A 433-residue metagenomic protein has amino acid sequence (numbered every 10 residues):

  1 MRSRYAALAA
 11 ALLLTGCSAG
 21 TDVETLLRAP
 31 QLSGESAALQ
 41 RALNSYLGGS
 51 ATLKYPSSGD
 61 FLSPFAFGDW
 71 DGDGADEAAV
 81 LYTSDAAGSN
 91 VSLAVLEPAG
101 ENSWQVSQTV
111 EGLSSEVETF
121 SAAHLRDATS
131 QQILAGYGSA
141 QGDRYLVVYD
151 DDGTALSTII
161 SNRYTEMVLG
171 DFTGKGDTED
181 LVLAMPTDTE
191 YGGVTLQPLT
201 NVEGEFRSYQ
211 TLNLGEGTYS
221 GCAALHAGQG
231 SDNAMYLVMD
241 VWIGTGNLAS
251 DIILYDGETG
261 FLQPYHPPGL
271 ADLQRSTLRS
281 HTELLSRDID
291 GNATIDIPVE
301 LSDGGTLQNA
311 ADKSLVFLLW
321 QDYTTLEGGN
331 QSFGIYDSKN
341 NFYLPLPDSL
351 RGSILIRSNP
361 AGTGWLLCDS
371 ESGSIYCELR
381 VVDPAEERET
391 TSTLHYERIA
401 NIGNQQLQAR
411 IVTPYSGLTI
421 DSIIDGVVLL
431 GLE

Functional and structural regions predicted by a protein language model:
M1-T15: Sec-dependent bacterial lipoprotein signal peptides
A7, K339, S372-S374, I402: A generic structural signal for short, non-catalytic loop/turn and secondary-structure boundary residues
C17-S358, G364-L367, E387-E389, R398-I411 (+1 more regions): Beta-propeller-forming repeat regions
S370-E386: A short acidic-to-branched-hydrophobic micro-motif
L394-H395: Contiguous, well-ordered beta-strand patches that form the walls/edges of small beta-barrel/beta-sandwich domains
I411-T419: Short, exposed beta-strand-loop hairpins at the edges of beta-sheets in extracellular/periplasmic proteins
